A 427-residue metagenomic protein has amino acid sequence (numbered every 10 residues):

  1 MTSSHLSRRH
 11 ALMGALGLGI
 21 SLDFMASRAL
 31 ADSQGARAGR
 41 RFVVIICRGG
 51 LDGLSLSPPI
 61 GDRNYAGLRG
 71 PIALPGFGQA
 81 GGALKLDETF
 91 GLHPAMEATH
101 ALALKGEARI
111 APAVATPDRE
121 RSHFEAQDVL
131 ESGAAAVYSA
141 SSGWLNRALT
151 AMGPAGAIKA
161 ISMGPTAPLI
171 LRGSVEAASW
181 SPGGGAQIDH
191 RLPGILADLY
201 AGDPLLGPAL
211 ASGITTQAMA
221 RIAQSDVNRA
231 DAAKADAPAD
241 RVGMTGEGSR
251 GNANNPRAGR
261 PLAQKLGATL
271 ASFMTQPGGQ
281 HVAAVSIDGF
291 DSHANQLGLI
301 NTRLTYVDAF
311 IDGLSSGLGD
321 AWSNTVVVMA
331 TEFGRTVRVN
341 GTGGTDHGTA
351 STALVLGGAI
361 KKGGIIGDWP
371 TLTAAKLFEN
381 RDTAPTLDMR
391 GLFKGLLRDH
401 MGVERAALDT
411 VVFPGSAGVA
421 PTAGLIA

Functional and structural regions predicted by a protein language model:
T2-G317, R338, T352-L356, G364-A427: Feature for exported/extracytoplasmic and membrane-associated proteins, marking the mature portion
S315-T342, H347: Metal-dependent active-site segment of extracytoplasmic phospho-/sulfohydrolases and closely related
G343-A353, G357: C-terminal, helix-dominated tail/subdomain
